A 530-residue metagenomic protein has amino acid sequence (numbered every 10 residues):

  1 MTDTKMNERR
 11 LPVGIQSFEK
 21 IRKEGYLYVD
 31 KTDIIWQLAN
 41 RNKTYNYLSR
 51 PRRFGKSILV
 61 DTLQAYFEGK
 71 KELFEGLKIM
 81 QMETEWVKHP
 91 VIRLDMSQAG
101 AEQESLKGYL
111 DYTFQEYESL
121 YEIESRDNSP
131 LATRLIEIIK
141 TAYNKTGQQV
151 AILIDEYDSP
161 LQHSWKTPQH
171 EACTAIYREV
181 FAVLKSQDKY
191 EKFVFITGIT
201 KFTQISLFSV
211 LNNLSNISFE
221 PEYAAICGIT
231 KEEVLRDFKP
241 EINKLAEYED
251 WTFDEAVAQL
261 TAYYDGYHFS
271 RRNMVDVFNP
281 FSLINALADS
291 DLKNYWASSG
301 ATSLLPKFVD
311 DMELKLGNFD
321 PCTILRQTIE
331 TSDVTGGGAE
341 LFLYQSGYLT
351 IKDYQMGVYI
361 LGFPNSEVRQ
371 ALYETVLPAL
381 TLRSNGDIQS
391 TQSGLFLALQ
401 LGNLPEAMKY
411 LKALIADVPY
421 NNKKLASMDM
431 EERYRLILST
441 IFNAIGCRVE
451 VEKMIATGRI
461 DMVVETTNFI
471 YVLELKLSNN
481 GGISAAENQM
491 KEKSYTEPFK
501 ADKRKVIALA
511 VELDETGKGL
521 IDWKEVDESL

Functional and structural regions predicted by a protein language model:
M1-M430, I445-C447: Phosphate-binding site recognition
S119, Y434-A444, S494: A short, contiguous, amphipathic alpha-helix enriched in charged residues
A142-T146, I441-T467: Active-site metal-binding core of divalent-cation-utilizing nuclease and nuclease-like domains
A151, F469-Y471, I507: Structural motif
E171-Y177, L477-T496: Mg2+/Mn2+-dependent nuclease catalytic core
E432, L436-T440, I470, N488: Feature representing long, continuous alpha-helical segments
L438, M462-N479, K493: Conserved catalytic cores of phosphodiester-cleaving nucleases, focusing on short active-site segments
P498, R504-L530: Domain-level recognition of nuclease-like catalytic cores that cleave nucleotide substrates
